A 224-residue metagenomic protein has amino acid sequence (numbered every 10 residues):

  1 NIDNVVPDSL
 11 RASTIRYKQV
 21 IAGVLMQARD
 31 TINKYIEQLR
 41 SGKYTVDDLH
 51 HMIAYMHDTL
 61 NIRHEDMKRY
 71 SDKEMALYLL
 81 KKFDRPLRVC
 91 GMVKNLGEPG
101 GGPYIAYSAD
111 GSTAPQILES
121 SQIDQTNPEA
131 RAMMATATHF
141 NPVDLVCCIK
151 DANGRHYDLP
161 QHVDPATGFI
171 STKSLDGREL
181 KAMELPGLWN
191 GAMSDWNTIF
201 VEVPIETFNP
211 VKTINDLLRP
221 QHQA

Functional and structural regions predicted by a protein language model:
N1-R11: Feature marking long nucleic-acid-engaging regions of large polymerase/nuclease enzymes
L10-T14, K18, R29, N33 (+1 more regions): OB-fold and OB-like single-stranded nucleic-acid-recognition modules and their adjacent interaction interfaces
Y35, L39: Inter-helical turn/loop segments and adjacent helix faces that build the functional surface of alpha-helical bundle
